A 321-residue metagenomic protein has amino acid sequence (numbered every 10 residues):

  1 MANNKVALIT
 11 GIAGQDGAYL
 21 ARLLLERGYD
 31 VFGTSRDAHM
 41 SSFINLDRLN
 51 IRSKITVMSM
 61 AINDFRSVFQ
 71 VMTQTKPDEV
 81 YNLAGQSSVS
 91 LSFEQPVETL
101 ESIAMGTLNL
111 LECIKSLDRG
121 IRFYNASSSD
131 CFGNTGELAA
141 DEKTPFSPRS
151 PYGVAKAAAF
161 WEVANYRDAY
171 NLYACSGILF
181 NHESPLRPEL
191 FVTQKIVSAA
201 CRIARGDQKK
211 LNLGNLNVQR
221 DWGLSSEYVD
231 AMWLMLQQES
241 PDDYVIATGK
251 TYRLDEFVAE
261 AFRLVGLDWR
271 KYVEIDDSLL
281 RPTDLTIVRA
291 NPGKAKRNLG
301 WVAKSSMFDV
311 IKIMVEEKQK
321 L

Functional and structural regions predicted by a protein language model:
M1-H182, L236, S305, K312: N-terminal Rossmann-like NAD(P)+-binding domain of SDR-like oxidoreductases, especially those catalyzing
E26, G33-T34, M60, R187 (+2 more regions): C-terminal substrate-binding subdomain of Rossmann-fold SDR/epimerase-dehydratase oxidoreductases
